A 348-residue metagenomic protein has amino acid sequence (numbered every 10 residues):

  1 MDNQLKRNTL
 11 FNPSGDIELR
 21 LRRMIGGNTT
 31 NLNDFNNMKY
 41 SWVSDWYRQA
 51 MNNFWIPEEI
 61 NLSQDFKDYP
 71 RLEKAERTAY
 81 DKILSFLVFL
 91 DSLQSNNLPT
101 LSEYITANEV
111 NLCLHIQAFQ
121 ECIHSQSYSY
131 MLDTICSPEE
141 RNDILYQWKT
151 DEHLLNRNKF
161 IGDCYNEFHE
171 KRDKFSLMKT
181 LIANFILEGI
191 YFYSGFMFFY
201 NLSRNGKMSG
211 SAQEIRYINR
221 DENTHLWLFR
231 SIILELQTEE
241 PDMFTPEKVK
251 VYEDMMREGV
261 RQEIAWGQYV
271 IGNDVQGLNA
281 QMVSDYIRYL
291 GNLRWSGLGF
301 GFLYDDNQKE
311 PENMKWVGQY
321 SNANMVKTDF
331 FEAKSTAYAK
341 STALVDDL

Functional and structural regions predicted by a protein language model:
M1-D65, Y69-L72, E76, N108-L112 (+1 more regions): Extreme N-terminal leader/anchor segments
D2-T29, N33, P241-L348: Extended, helix-rich structural scaffolds rather than catalytic motifs
M38, W42, K149-E152, V251: Alpha-helix boundary/N-cap detector
S63-F86, E103-I105, I144-I186, S203-S209: Acidic/His metal-coordination segments adjacent to aromatic residues that form catalytic metal sites in metalloenzymes
L87-S95, Q117-Y128, L132, D151-K159 (+5 more regions): Alpha-helical transition-metal enzyme core signature, strongest for iron centers
Q94, L98-H169: Long, hydrophobic, well-ordered secondary-structure blocks that form the structural core and pocket-lining surfaces
T100-L112, D133-N142, F168-L181, M197-Y217 (+2 more regions): Inter-helical turn/loop segments and adjacent helix faces that build the functional surface of alpha-helical bundle
